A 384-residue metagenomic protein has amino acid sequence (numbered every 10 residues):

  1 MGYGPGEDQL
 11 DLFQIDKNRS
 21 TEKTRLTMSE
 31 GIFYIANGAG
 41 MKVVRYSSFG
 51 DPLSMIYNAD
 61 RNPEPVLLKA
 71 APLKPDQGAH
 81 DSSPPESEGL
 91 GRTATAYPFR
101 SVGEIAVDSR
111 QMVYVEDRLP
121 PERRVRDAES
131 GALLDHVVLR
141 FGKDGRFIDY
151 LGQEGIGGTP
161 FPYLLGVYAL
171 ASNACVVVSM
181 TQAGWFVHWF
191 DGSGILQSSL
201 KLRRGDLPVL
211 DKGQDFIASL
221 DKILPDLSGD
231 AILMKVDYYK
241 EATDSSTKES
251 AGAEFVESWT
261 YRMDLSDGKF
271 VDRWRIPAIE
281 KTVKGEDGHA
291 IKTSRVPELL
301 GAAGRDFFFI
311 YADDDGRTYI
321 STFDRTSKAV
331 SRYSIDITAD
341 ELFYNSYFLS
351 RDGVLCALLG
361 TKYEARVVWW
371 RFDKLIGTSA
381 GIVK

Functional and structural regions predicted by a protein language model:
M1-K384: Eukaryotic scaffold repeat domains enriched in small/polar residues
